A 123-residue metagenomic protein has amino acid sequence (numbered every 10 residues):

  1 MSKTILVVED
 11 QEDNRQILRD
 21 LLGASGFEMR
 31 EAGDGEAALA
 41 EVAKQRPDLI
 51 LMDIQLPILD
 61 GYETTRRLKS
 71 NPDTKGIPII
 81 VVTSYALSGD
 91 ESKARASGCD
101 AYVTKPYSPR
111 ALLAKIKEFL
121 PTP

Functional and structural regions predicted by a protein language model:
E9: Conserved acidic carboxylate
Q16-A24: Charged docking surfaces used in two-component/phosphorelay signaling
G26-G33, E41-V42, V103: Short hydrophobic/Thr-rich beta-strand motif most characteristic of the beta2 strand and flanking loop of CheY-like
Q45-L51, L56: Active-site beta3 strand of CheY-like receiver
P57, K75, L87, P106: The feature encodes the CheY-like receiver
Y107-I116: C-terminal output helix
